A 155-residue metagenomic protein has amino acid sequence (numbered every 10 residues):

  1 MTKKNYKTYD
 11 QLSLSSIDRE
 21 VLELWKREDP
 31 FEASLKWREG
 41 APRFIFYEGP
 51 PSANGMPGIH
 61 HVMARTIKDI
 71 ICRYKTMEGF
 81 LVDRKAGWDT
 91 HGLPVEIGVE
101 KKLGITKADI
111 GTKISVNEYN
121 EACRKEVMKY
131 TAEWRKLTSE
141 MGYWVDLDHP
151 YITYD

Functional and structural regions predicted by a protein language model:
T2-D155: N-terminal, positively charged nucleic-acid-binding surface of large information/translation enzymes
